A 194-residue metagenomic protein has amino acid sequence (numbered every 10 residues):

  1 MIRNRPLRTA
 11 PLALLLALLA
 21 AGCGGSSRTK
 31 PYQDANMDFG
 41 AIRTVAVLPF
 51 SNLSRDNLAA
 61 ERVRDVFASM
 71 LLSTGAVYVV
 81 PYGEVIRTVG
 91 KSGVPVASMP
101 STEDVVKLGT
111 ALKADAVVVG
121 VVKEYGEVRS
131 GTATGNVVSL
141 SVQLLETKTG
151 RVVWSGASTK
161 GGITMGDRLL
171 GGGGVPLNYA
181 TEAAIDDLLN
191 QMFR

Functional and structural regions predicted by a protein language model:
I2-L12: Bacterial N-terminal signal peptides that target proteins for export
P11-A21: Bacterial N-terminal signal peptides
C23-R43, L108-L112, T134-V137, L145-R194: C-terminal/domain-edge helix-coil "capping" segments
I42-P49, S54-D115, V121, R151 (+2 more regions): N-terminal segment of the mature soluble domain
L58-A60, T132-G135: Short glycine/proline-enriched turns and hinge-like loops at secondary-structure junctions
M99-T102, G135-S139: Charged helix-capping and loop-helix junction motifs
V121-G126, T159: Generic short beta-strand segments
E127-G131: Extracytoplasmic/secreted cell-surface and envelope-processing proteins
